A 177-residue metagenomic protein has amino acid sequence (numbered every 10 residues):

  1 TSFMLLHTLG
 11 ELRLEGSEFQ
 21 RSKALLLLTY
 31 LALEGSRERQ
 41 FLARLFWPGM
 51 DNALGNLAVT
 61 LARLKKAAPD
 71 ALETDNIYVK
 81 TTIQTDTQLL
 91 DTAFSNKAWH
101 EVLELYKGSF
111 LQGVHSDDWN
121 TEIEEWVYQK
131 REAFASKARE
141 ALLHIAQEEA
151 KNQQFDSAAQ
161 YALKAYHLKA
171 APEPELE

Functional and structural regions predicted by a protein language model:
T1-L25, T29, D70-V79, I83 (+3 more regions): Short boundary/linker motifs that mark transitions into or out of structured domains
S17-L45, L64, L111: Short amphipathic alpha-helical recognition elements used for nucleic-acid or partner binding across transcription
L61-P69: C-terminal flanking helix
N76, F94-E125, L143, L163 (+1 more regions): Short acidic-capped amphipathic helix/loop micro-motif used as an active-site/signal-coupling element
L89, A138, H144-I145, A165 (+1 more regions): Structural register within alpha-helical repeat arrays
W99, F155-D156: TPR-repeat structural position
